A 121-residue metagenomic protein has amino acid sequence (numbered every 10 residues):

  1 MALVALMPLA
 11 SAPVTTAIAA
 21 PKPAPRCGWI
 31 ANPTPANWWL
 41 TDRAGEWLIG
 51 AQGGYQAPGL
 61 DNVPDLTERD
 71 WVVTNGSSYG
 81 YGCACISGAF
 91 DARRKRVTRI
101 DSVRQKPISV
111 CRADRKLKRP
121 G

Functional and structural regions predicted by a protein language model:
M1-A12: Bacterial N-terminal signal peptides
L9-A10, I30, A84-I86: Generic low-polarity alpha-helical segments
S11-A17, K116-G121: Compositionally biased, proline/threonine/alanine/serine-rich low-complexity intrinsically disordered stretches
T15-G76: N-terminal secretory signal peptides
D61-G121: Beta-strand-rich cores of mature extracytoplasmic or soluble domains
